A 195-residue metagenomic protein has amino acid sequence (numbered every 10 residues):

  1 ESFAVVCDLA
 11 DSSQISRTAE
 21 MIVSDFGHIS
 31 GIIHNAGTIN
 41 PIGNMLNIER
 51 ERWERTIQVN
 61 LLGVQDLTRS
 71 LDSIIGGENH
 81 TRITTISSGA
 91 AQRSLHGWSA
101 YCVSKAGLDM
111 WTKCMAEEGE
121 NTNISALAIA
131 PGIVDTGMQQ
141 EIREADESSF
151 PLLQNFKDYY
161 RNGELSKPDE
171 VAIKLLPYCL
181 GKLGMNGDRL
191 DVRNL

Functional and structural regions predicted by a protein language model:
E1-F3, M21-H34, P41: A glycine-rich helix->loop->beta "capping" turn within Rossmann-like NAD(P)(H)-dependent oxidoreductase domains
V6-R17, R50: The beta1-alpha1 cofactor-binding region of Rossmann-like NAD(H)/NADP(H)-dependent oxidoreductases
S16, I39-E54, G97: Conserved mid-core segment of classical short-chain dehydrogenase/reductases
E20, V59-N79, E117: Amphipathic alpha-helical dimer-interface segment in Rossmann-like NAD(P)H-dependent oxidoreductases
I29-G37, N60, T85, L127: Rossmann-fold scaffold of SDR-type NAD(P)-dependent oxidoreductases
L46-Q65, T84, L108: Catalytic Tyr-X3-Lys loop
G76, R82-E120, I133-V134: Catalytic loop of short-chain dehydrogenase/reductase
A128-I129, T136, E147-L195: C-terminal helical subdomain
